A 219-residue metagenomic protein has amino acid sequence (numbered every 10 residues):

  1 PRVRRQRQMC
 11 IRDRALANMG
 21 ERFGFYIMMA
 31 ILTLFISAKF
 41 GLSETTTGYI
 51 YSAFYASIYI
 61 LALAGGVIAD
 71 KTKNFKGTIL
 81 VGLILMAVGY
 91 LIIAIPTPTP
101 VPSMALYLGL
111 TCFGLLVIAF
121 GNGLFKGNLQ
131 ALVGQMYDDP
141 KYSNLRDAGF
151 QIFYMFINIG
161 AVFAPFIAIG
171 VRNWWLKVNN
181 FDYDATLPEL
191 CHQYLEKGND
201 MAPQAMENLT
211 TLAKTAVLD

Functional and structural regions predicted by a protein language model:
P1-R7, I11: Single conserved hydrophobic/aromatic residue that forms the stacking wall/gate of nucleotide- or nucleobase-binding
M19, S103-F125: Hydrophobic core of transmembrane alpha-helices in multi-pass small-molecule transporters, especially MFS/SLC-type
A30-T46: Short amphipathic helix-loop junctions that connect adjacent transmembrane helices in Major Facilitator Superfamily/SLC
S52-A69, V162: Central cavity-lining transmembrane alpha-helices of secondary-active solute carriers, predominantly the Major
I58, D147-N173: Glycine-rich segments within core transmembrane alpha-helices of 12-TM secondary carriers
K71-L83: Cytoplasmic membrane-interface "Motif A"-like loop-to-helix N-cap segments of 12-TM Major Facilitator Superfamily
I84-A105: C-terminal ends and interior cores of transmembrane alpha-helices in multi-pass membrane transporters/permeases
L124-D139: Intracellular juxtamembrane helix-capping segments at the cytosolic ends of symmetry-related transmembrane helices
